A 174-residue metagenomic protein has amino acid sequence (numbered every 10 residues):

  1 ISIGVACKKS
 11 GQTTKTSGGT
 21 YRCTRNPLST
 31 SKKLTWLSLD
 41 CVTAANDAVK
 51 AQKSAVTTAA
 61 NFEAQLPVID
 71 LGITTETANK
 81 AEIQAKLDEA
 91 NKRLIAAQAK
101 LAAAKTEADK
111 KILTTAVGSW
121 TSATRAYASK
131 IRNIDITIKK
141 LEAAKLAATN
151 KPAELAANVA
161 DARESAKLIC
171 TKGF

Functional and structural regions predicted by a protein language model:
I1-G11: Extracellular/surface-exposed low-complexity repeats and stalk/linker segments enriched in Gly/Pro and small polar
A6, K15, G19-L71: Immediate post-signal-peptide N-terminus of mature secreted/exported proteins
A48, A55, I83, L87 (+3 more regions): Proline/serine/threonine-rich low-complexity "mucin-like" segments in extracytoplasmic/periplasmic regions that act as
A60-E63, D70, T74, N133 (+2 more regions): Long, charge-dense low-complexity segments
P67-I131: Extended alpha-helical coiled-coil "stalk/arm" regions that act as elongated linkers or oligomerization scaffolds
A126-F174: C-terminal amphipathic alpha-helix
